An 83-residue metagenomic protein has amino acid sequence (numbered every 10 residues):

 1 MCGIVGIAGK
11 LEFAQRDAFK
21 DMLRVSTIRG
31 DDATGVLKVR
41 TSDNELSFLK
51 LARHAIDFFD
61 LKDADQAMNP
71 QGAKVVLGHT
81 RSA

Functional and structural regions predicted by a protein language model:
M1-A83: N-terminal glutamine amidotransferase
